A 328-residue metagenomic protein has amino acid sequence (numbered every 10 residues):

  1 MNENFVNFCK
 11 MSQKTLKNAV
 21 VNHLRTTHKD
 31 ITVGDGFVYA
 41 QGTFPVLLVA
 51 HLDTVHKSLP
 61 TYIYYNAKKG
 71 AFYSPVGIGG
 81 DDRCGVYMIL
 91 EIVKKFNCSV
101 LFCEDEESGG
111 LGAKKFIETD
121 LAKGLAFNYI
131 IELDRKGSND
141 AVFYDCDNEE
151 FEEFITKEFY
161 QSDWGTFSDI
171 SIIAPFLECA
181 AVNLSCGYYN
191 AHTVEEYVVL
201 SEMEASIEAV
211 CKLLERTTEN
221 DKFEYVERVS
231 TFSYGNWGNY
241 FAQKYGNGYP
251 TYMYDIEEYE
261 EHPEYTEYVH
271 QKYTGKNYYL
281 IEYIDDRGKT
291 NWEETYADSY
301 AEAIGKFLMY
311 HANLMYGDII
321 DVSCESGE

Functional and structural regions predicted by a protein language model:
E3-F44: A non-catalytic alpha/beta surface segment that caps or lines the substrate-entry region of metallo-dependent hydrolase
T32, Q41-N97: Active-site metal-coordination/substrate-binding segment of hydrolases, especially metallo-dependent peptidases
V46, H56, Q161-S206: Zn-dependent metallopeptidase/amidohydrolase metal-coordination segment
V55, V76-E153, S162: Acidic/histidine-rich catalytic neighborhood of metal-dependent amide-processing enzymes
N190-E258: His/Asp/Glu-rich mid-to-C-terminal helical/loop segments that flank catalytic regions of hydrolases
K289-Y300: A short, exposed loop/beta-hairpin motif centered on an aromatic-Gly-Thr core
D298-Y316: A short, charged, amphipathic alpha-helix used as a generic interaction element across diverse proteins
Y310-E328: Short, mixed-charge low-complexity intrinsically disordered segments
